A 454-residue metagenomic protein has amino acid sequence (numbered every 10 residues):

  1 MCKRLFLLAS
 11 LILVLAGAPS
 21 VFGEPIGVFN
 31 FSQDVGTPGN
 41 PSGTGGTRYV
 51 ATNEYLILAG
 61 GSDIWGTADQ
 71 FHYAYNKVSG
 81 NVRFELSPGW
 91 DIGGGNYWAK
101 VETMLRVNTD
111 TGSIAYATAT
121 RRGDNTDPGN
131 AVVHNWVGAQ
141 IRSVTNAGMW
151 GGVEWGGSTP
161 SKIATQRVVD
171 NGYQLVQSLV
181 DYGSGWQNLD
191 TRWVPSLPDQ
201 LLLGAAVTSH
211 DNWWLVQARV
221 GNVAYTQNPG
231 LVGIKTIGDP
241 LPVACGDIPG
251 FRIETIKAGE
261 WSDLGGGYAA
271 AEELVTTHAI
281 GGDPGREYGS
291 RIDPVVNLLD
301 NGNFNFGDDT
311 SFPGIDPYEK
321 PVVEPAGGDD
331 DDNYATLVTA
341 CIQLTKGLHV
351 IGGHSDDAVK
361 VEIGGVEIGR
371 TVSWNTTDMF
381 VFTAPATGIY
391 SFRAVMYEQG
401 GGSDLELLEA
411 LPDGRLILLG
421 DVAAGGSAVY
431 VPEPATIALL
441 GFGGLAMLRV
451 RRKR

Functional and structural regions predicted by a protein language model:
C2-F22, I437-R454: C-terminal cell-surface anchoring/sorting signal
E24-L241: Extracellular glycan-recognition regions
L58, E85, Q177-D181, G352-H354 (+3 more regions): Beta-strand residues in well-ordered beta-sheet regions across diverse protein folds
S62-D63, G183, D356, V366 (+2 more regions): Residue-level signature for short turns and capping positions that connect secondary-structure elements
I163-Q166, V176, H349, V359 (+2 more regions): Conserved beta-strand core positions
Y225, K360, A446: Active-site micro-motifs of SAM-dependent methyltransferase domains
P229-V350, H354-Y430: Extracellular/secretory pathway-exposed regions associated with glycan biology
P434: Residue-level detector of conserved catalytic or cofactor/ligand-binding positions in enzyme active sites
